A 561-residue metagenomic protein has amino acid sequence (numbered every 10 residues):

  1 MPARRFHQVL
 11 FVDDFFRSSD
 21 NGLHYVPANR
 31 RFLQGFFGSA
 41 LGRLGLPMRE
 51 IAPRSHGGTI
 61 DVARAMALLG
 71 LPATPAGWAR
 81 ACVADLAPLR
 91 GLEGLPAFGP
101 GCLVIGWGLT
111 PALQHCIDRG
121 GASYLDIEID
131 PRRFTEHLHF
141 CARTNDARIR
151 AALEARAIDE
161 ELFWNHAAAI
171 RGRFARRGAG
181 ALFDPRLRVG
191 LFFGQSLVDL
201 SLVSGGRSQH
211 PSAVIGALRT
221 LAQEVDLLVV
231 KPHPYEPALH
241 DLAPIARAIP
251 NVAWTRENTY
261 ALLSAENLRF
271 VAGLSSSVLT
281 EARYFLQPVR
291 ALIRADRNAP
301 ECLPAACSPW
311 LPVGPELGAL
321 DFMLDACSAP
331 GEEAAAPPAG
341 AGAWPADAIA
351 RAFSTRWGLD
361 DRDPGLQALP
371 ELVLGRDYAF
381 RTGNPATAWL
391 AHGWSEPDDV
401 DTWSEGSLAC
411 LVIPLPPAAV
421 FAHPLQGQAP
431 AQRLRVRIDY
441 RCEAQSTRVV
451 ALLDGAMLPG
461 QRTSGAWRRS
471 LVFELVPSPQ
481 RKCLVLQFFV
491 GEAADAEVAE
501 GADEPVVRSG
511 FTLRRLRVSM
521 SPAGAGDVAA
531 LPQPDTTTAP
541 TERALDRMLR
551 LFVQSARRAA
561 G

Functional and structural regions predicted by a protein language model:
M1-P88, A368-A379, G383, C410-L415 (+3 more regions): N-terminal pre-catalytic "stem/leader" segment of glycosyltransferase-like enzymes
Y25-A28, G178-L239: Conserved catalytic-core segment of nucleotide-activated headgroup transferases in glycan assembly
I51-A76, I215-T255: Catalytic donor nucleotide-activated moiety binding site of glycosyltransferases and closely related
D85-L92, V229, P234-T280, Y284: Donor nucleotide-activated moiety binding/catalytic core segment of transferases that use nucleotide-activated donors
I105-C116, E257-P304: A donor-sugar binding/catalytic signature common to diverse glycosyltransferases and related nucleotide-sugar
L138-F183, E301-P385: Leloir-type glycosyltransferase catalytic cores
Y378-R433, R441-T447, F489-V553: Glycan-recognition and processing domains
G455-R481: Extracellular carbohydrate recognition and processing domains and analogous Trp-centered ligand-binding platforms
